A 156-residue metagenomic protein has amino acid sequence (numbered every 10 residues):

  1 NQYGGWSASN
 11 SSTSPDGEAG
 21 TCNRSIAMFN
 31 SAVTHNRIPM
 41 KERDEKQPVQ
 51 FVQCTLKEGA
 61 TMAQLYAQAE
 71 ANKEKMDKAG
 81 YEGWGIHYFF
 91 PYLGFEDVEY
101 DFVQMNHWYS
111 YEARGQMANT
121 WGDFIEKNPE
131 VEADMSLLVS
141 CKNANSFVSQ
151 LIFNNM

Functional and structural regions predicted by a protein language model:
N1-M156: Short S/T/G/P-rich N-terminal loop/turn motif that feeds into the first structured element of a domain
